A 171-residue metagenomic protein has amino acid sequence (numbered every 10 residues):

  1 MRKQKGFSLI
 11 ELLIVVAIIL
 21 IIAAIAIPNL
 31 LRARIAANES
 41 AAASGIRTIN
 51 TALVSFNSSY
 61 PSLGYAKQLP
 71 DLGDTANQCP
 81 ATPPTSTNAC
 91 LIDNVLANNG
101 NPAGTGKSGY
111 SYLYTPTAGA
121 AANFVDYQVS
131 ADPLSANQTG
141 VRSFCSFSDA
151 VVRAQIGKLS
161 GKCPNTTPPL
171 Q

Functional and structural regions predicted by a protein language model:
R2, L20, R32, E39 (+2 more regions): Short, flexible active-site loop motifs that bind/organize anionic cofactors or intermediates
R2-L30: N-terminal single-pass transmembrane signal-anchor helix
E11, E39, L53: Acidic-residue sensor for enzyme active/binding pockets
V16, A43, N50: Conserved catalytic core of two-component sensor histidine kinases
A26, A33, L53: Conserved alpha-helical elements of the SDR catalytic core
N29-I46: Aliphatic-rich helix starts adjacent to a transmembrane/signal segment
T51-R142, S146-D149, I156, P168-Q171: Extracellular/periplasmic head regions of type IV pilus-like filament subunits
K158-K162: A short acidic/small-residue loop/turn micro-motif
